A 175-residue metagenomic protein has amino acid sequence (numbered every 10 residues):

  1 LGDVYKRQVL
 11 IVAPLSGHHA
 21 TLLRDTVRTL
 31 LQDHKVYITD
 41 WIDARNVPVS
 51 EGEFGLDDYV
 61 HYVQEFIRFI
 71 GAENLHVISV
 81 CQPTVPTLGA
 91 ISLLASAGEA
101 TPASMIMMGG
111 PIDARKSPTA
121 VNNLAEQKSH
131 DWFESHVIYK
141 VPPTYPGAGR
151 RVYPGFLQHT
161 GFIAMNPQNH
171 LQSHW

Functional and structural regions predicted by a protein language model:
G2-Y5: Short, small-residue-biased leader/transition segments that mark boundaries at the very start of proteins
R7-P14: Short beta-strand element of the alpha/beta-hydrolase
S16-H18, V36: Serine-hydrolase catalytic-loop signature spanning alpha/beta hydrolases and amidase-signature enzymes
H19-T26: The serine-hydrolase catalytic nucleophile loop
L30-R45: Conserved alpha/beta-hydrolase
N46, D58-L75, L88: Conserved acidic catalytic loop of the alpha/beta-hydrolase fold
S79-T84: Gly/Ala-rich beta-loop-alpha elbow adjacent to hydrolase catalytic centers
P86-W175: Alpha/beta-hydrolase-fold enzymes
